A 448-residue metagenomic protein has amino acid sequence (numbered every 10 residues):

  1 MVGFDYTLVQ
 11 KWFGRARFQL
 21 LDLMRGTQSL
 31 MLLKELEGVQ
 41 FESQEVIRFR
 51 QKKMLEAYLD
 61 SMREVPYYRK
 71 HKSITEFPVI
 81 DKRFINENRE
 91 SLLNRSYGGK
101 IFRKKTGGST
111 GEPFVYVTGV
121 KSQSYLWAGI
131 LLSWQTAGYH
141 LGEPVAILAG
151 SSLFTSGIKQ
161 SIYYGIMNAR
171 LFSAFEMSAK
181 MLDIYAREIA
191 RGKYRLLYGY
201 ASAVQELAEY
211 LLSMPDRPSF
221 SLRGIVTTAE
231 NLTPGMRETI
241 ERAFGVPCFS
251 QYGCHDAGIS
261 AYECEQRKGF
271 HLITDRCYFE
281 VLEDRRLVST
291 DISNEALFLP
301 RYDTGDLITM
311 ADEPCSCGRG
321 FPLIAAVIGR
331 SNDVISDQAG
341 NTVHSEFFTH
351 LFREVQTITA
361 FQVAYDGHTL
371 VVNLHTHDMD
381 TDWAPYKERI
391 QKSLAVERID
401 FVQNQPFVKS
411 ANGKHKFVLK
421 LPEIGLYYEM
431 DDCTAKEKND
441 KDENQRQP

Functional and structural regions predicted by a protein language model:
M1-K105, G111-P144, S151, R191-Y198 (+7 more regions): Nucleotide 5′-phosphate-binding alpha/beta core
E112, L141, G245-V246, S250 (+3 more regions): Short, well-ordered coil loops that connect the C-terminus of an alpha-helix to the N-terminus of a beta-strand
G150-G269, I273: Conserved adenylate-forming
N168, P247, Q362, R398-D400: Conserved beta-strand segments of alpha/beta enzyme cores
L197, P300-E397: AMP-binding/adenylate-forming catalytic core of the ANL superfamily
L232, M236-P314, S331-D333: Conserved AMP-binding/adenylate-forming
